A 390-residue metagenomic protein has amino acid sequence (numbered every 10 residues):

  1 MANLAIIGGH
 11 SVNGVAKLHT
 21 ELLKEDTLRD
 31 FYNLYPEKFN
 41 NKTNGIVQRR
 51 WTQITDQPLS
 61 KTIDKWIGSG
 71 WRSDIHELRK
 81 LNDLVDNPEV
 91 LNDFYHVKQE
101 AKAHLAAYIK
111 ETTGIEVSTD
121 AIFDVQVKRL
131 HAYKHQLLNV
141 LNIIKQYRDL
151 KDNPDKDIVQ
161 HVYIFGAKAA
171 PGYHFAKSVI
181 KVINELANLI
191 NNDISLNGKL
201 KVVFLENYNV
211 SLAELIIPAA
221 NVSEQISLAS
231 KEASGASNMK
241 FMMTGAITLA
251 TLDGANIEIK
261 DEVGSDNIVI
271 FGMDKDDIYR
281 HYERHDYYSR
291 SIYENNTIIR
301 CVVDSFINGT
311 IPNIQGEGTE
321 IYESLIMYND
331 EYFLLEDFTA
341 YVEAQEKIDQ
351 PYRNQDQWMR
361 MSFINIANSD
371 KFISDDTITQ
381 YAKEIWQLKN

Functional and structural regions predicted by a protein language model:
M1-N390: A conserved ligand/cofactor-binding region detector
